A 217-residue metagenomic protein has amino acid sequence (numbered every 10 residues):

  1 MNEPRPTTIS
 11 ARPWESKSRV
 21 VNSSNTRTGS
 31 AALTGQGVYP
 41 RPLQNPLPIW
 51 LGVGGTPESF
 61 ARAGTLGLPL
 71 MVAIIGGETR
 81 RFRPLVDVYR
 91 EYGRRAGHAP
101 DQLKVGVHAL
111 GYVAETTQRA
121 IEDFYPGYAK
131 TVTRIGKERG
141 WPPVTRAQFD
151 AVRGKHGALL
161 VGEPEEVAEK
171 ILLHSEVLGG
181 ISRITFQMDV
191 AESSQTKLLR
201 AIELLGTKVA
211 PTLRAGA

Functional and structural regions predicted by a protein language model:
M1, T7, A11, E15-A217: Active-site-adjacent structural elements that line small-molecule/cofactor binding pockets in enzymes
